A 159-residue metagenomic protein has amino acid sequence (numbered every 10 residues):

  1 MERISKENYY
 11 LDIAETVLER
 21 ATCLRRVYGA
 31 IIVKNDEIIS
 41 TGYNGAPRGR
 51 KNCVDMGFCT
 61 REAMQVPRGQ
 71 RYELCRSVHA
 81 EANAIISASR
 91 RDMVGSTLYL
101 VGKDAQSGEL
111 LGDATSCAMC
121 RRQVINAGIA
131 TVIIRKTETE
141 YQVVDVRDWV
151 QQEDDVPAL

Functional and structural regions predicted by a protein language model:
E2-V27: Short, basic/aromatic recognition patches
I4-S5, L11, S40-L159: Zn2+-dependent cytidine deaminase-like catalytic core
T16-E19, K34, I86-S89: Short glycine/serine- and small hydrophobic-enriched flexible loop segments
V27-T41, I133: Short beta-strand scaffold segments in enzyme catalytic cores
